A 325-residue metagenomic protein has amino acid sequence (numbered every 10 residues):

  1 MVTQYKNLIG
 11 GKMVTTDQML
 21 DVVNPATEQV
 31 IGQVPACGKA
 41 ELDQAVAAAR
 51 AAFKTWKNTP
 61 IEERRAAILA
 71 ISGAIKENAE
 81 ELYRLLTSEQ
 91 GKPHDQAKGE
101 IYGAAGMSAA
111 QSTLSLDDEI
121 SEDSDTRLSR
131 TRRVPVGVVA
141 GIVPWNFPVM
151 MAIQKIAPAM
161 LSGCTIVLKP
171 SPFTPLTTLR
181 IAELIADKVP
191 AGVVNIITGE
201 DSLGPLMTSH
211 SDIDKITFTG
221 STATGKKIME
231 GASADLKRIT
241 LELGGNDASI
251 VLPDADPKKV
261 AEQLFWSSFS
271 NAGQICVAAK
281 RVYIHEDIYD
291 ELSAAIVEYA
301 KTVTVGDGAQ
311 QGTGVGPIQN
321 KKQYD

Functional and structural regions predicted by a protein language model:
M1-R127, V315: N-terminal Rossmann-like NAD(P)+-binding subdomain of aldehyde/semialdehyde dehydrogenases
V23, G220, I284: A conserved hydrophobic position in a structured secondary element of the catalytic/binding core that shapes
T27-Q33, I213, I250, T304-V305: Conserved C-terminal structural/oligomerization subdomain of aldehyde/semialdehyde dehydrogenase
E28, R64, L86, G163 (+5 more regions): Residue-level signal for inorganic ion chemistry
V46, R65-S72, Y83, A105 (+8 more regions): Hydrophobic face of alpha-helices
F53, K57, S72-A79, Y83 (+10 more regions): Structural signal for hydrophobic packing residues in well-ordered secondary-structure cores of soluble enzyme domains
E119-K259: Rossmann-like NAD(P) dinucleotide-binding subdomain of oxidoreductase/dehydrogenase enzymes
A223-D325: ALDH superfamily catalytic-core signature
